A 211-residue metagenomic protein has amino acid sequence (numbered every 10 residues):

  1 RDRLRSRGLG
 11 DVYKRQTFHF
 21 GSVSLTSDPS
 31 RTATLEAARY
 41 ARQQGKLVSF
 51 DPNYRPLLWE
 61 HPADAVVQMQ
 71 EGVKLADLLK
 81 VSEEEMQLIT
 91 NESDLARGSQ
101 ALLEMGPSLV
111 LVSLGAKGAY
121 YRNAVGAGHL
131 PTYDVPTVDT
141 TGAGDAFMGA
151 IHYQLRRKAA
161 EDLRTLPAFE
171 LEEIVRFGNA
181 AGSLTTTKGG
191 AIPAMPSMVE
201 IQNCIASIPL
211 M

Functional and structural regions predicted by a protein language model:
R1-Y13: Single conserved hydrophobic/aromatic residue that forms the stacking wall/gate of nucleotide- or nucleobase-binding
D2, M69, T137: Acidic, amphipathic alpha-helical patches
R3, P52-Y54, E83, L114 (+2 more regions): Generic detector of well-ordered alpha-helical packing
G10-Y13, V67, K74, M105 (+1 more regions): Structured loop/turn residues at beta-strand edges in well-structured enzyme cores
F20-Q100, P107-L109, K117-A119: Conserved beta-alpha-beta core of the PfkB/ribokinase-like small-molecule kinase fold
R39-Q43, N91-M211: Conserved phosphate-binding/catalytic region of the ribokinase-like
